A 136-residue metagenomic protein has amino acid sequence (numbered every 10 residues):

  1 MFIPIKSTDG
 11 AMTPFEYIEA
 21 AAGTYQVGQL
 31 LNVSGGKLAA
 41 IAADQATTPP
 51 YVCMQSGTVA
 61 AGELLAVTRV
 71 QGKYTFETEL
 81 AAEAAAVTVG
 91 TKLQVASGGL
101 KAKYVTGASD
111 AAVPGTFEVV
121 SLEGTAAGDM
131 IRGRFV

Functional and structural regions predicted by a protein language model:
M1-V136: Surface-exposed, low-hydrophobicity beta-strand/loop segments enriched in small/polar/acidic residues
